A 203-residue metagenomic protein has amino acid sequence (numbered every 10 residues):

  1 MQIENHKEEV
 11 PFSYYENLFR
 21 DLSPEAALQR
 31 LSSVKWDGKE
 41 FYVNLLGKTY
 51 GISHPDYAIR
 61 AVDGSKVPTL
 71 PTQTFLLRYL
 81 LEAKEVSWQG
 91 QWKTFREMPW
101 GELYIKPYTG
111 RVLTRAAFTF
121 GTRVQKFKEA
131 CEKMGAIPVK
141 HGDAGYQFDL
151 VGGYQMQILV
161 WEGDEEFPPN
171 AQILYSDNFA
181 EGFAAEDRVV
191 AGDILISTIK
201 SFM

Functional and structural regions predicted by a protein language model:
M1-K39, P71-T72, L80-M134: Short Lys/Arg-enriched alpha/beta "domain-start" segment
M1-Y15, G38-E40, D56, S65 (+5 more regions): Charge-rich alpha-helical segments
A27-P55, I137-E162: Amphipathic, interaction-prone secondary-structure segments
K48-T74, W161-E186: Intrinsically disordered, low-complexity regulatory segments enriched in Ser/Thr/Pro and charged residues
Y50, Y104-Y108, V112, A116 (+2 more regions): Domain-length accessory/inserted modules outside core catalytic folds
V62, K66, A117, A144 (+1 more regions): Short, charged/polar micro-motifs that form catalytic or ligand-binding hotspots
V67-Q89, S176-M203: Ampiphathic alpha-helical segments that act as solvent-exposed interaction surfaces
G121-E181: Conserved binding-pocket/active-site segment within a compact domain
